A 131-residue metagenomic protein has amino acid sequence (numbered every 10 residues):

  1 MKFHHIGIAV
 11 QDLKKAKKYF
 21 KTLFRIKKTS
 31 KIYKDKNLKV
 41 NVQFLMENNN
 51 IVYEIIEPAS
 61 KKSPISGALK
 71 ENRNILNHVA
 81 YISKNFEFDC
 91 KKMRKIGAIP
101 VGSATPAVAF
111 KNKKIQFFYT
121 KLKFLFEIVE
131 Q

Functional and structural regions predicted by a protein language model:
M1-L38: Long, hydrophobic N-terminal alpha-helical segment
F3-D12, Q43-M46, S66-F88, K92 (+1 more regions): Vicinal oxygen chelate
K18, T22, F88-K95: Replace "anionic and nucleotidyl ligands
I26-I32, K62-L69, G102-S103, V108-A109: A cross-kingdom feature marking solvent-exposed beta-strand/loop segments within repeated, beta-rich binding/scaffold
I32-Y33, N41-N48, Y53, C90-Q131: Vicinal oxygen chelate
E57-A59: Short, conserved turn/kink motifs that form compact alpha/beta structural patches or helix kinks used as
